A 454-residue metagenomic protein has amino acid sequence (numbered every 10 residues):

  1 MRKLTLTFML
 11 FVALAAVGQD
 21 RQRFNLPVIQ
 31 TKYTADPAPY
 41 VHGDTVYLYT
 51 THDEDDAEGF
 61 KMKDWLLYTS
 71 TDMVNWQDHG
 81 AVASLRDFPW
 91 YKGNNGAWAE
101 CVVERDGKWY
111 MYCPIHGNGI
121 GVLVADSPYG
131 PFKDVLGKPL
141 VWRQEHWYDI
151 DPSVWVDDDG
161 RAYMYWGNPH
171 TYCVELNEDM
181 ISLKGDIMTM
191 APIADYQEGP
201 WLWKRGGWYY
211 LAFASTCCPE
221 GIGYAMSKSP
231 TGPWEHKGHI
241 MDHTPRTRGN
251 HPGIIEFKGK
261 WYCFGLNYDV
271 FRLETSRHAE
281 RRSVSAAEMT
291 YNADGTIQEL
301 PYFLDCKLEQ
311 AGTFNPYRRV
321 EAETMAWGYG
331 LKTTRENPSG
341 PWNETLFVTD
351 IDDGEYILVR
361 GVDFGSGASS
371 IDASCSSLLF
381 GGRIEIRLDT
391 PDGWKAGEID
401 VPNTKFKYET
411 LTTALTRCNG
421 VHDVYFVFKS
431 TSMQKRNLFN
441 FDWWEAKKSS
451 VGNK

Functional and structural regions predicted by a protein language model:
M1-L4: Positively charged n-region of N-terminal signal peptides that target proteins for export
L6-F8, A414: N-terminal compositionally biased, intrinsically disordered segments and leader/signal-like regions
M9-G18: Hydrophobic h-region of N-terminal signal peptides that target proteins for export in Gram-negative bacteria
G18-K454: Carbohydrate-active catalytic/glycan-binding domains of CAZyme proteins, especially the secreted or lumenal ectodomains
